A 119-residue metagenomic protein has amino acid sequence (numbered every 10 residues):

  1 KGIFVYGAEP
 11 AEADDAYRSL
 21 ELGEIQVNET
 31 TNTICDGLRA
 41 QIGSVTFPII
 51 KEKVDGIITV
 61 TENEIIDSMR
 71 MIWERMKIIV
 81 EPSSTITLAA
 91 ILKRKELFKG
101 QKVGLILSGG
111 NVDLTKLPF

Functional and structural regions predicted by a protein language model:
K1-F119: PLP-dependent amino-acid enzyme catalytic core
